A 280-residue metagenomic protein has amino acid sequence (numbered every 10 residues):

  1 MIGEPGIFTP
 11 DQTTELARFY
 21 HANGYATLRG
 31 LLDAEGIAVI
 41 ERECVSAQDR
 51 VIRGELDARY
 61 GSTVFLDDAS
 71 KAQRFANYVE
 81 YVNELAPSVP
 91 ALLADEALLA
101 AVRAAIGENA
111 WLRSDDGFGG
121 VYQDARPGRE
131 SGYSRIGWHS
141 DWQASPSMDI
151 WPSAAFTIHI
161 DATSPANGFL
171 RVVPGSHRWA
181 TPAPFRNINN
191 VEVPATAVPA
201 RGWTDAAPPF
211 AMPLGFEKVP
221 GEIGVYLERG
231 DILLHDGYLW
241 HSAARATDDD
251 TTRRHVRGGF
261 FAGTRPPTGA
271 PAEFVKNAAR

Functional and structural regions predicted by a protein language model:
M1-A22, R29-H139, A144, A279: Non-heme Fe(II)-dependent double-stranded beta-helix
I2-G6, V39, R50, L56-D57 (+6 more regions): Non-heme Fe(II)/2-oxoglutarate
G24-Y25, G230: Catalytic palm active-site di-aspartate
T27-G30, W111-D115, A155, F169-V172 (+1 more regions): A structural signal for short, well-ordered beta-strand segments and their strand-loop junctions that often border
L32-A34, G119-G120, Q143, A162-P165 (+3 more regions): Short, solvent-exposed loop/turn segments at secondary-structure junctions
A72-Y78, P87, L99, A206-L227: Alpha-helix-centered segments that form part of catalytic cores
E96-A100, A154, E228: A structural signal for well-ordered alpha-helical segments within the folded catalytic domains of diverse enzymes
R129-I223, P266-V275: Catalytic core of non-heme Fe(II) oxygenases with the double-stranded beta-helix
